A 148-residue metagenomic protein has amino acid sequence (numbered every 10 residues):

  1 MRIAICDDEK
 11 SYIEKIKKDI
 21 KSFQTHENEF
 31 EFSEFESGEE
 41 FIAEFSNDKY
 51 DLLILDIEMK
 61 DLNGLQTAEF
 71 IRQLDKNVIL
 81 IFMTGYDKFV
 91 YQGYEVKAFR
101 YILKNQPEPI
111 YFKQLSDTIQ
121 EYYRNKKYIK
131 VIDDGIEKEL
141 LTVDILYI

Functional and structural regions predicted by a protein language model:
M1-R2: Non-catalytic signal-transmission and effector/linker regions of two-component phosphorelay proteins
C6-D7, F35-S37, L53: Conserved sequence signature across two-component system core domains
K10-S33: Two-component/phosphorelay signaling modules centered on CheY-like receiver
T25, F45, Q73, E137-L140: Structural motif
E34-E40, G64: Helix N-cap/capping motif at the beta->alpha junctions
A43-F45, Y50-R124: CheY-like receiver
K113-I148: Conserved binding/recognition cores within well-folded domains
